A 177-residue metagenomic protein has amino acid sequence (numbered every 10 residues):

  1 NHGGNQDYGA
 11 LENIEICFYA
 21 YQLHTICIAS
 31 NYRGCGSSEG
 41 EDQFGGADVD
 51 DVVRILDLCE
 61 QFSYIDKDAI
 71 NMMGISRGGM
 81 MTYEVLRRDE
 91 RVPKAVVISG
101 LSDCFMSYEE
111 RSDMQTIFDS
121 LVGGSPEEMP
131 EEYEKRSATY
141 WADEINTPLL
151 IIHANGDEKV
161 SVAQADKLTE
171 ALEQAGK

Functional and structural regions predicted by a protein language model:
A10-A29: Short amphipathic alpha-helix adjacent to the substrate-entry channel of hydrolases
Q43-S63: Alpha/beta-hydrolase active-site loop
I65-S76: Alpha/beta-hydrolase fold nucleophile elbow
G79-E90: Short glycine-enriched nucleophile-adjacent loop and the immediately C-terminal alpha-helix near the catalytic center
V96-M106: Active-site nucleophile loop of the alpha/beta-hydrolase fold
F105-W141, T147: Mobile cap/lid helix-loop segments that gate and shape the active-site cleft of serine hydrolases
I145, I151-H153, D157: Short beta-strand/loop motif that positions the catalytic acidic residue of the alpha/beta-hydrolase fold
E158-Q164: Conserved alpha/beta-hydrolase "acid-adjacent" motif
